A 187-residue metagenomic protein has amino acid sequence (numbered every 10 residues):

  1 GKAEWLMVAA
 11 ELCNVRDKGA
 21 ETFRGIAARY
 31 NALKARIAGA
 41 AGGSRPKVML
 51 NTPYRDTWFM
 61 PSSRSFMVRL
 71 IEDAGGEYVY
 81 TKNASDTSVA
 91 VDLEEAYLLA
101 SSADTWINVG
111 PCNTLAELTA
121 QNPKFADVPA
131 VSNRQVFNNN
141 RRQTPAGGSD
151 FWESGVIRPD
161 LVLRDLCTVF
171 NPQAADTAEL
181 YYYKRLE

Functional and structural regions predicted by a protein language model:
G1-D56, Q143-E187: Extracytoplasmic substrate-binding proteins
A28-Q121: Flexible, glycine-rich surface segments
Y80-K82, D86-E187: C-terminal soluble interaction/assembly domains
